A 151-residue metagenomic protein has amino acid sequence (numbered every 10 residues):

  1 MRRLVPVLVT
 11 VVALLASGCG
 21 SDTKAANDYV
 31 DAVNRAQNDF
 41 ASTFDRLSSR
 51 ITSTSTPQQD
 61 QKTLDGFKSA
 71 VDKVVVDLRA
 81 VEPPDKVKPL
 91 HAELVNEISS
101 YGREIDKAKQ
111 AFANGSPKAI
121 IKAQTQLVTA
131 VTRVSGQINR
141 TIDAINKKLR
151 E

Functional and structural regions predicted by a protein language model:
M1-S17: Sec-dependent bacterial lipoprotein signal peptides
C19-T23: Bacterial signal peptide processing site
D28-E151: Alpha-helical segments in soluble extracytoplasmic regions
